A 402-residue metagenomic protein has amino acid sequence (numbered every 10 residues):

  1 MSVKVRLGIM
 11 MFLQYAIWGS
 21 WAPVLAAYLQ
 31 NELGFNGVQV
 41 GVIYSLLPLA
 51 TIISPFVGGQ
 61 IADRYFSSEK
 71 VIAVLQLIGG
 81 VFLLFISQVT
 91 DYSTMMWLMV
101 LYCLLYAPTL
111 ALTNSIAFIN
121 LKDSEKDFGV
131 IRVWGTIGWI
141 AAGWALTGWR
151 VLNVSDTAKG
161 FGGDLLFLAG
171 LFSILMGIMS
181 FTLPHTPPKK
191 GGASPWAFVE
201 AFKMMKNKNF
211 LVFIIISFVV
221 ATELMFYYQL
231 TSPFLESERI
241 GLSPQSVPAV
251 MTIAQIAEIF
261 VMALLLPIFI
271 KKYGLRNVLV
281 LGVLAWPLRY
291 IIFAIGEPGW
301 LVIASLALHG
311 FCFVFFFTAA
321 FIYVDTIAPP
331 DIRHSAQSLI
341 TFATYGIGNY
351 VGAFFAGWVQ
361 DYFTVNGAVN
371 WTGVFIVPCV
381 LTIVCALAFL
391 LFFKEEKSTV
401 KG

Functional and structural regions predicted by a protein language model:
M1, L183-I216, S237: Juxtamembrane intracellular "pre-TM" segments in multi-pass secondary transporters
M1-P48, N209-V250, F317: Helix-loop boundary and gating motifs at the non-cytosolic
R6, I86-S87, S173-P184, V374-G402: Multi-pass alpha-helical transporter architecture, strongest for 12-TM Major Facilitator/SLC carriers used
F12, F82-I86, Y92-L112, I116 (+3 more regions): Hydrophobic core of transmembrane alpha-helices in multi-pass small-molecule transporters, especially MFS/SLC-type
I53-S67, R150-V154, V261-G274, Q360-D361: Helix-to-loop junctions at the C-terminal end of transmembrane segments in multipass secondary transporters
I53-T90: Conserved MFS/SLC helix-loop-helix module at the cytosolic interface between two early adjacent transmembrane helices
K70-L84, N277-I292: Structural signature of the two symmetry-related core transmembrane helices
G148-L171, W358-T382: A membrane-interface helix-boundary motif in multi-pass transporters
